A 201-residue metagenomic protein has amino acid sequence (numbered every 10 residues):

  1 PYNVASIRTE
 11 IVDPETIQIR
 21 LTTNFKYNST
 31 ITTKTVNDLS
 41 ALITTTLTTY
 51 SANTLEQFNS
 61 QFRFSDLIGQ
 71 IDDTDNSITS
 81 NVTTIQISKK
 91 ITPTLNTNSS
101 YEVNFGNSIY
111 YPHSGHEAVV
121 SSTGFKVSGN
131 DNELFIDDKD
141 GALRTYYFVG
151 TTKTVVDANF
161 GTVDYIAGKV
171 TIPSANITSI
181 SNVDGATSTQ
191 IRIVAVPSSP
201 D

Functional and structural regions predicted by a protein language model:
P1-T54, F58: Carbohydrate-recognition loop of C-type lectin domains
Y2-A5, S77-N81, Q86-D131, T178 (+1 more regions): Polar low-complexity, Ser/Thr/Gly/Ala/Asp/Asn-rich disordered segments used for subunit assembly and tip/surface
V12, N24-N28, N81, S88 (+3 more regions): Generic beta-strand/beta-sheet core signal
S29-K34, D73, S77-T79, V170-I172 (+1 more regions): Short beta-strands and strand-coil junctions in structured, solvent-facing domains, enriched
Q61, L67-I85: Short acidic amphipathic segments
H116-T154: Structural flexibility/helix-modulation signal
D140, F148-D201: Surface-exposed interaction regions enriched in Ser/Thr/Asp/Glu that occur as long low-complexity tracts or repetitive
